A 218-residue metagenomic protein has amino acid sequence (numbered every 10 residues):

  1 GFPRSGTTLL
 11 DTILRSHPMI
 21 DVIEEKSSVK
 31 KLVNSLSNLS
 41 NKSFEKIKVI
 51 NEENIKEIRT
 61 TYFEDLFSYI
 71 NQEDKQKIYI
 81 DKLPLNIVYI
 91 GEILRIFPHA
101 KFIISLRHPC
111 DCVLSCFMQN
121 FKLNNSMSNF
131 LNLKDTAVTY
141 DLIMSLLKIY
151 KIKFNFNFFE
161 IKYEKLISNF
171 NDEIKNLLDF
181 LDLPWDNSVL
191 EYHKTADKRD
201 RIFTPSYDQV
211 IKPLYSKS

Functional and structural regions predicted by a protein language model:
G1-F2, D81, K165, Y192-A196: Glycine-rich loop motifs involved in handling phospho/adenylate chemistry
G1-F97, S105-L106: Phosphate-binding active sites in nucleotide-utilizing proteins
V22, F102, F158-E160: Conserved beta-strand scaffold positions in the cores of enzyme catalytic domains, especially in NTP/NDP-utilizing
S27-V29, P109-C112, L166-I167: Conserved nucleotide-binding/hydrolysis micro-motifs of P-loop NTPases
L39, S43-Q76, V113-E160, S168-S218: PAPS-dependent sulfotransferases, especially Golgi type II membrane carbohydrate sulfotransferases
P84-L85, K165-N169: Acidic, metal-coordinating catalytic cores used for nucleic-acid/nucleotide bond scission and strand-transfer chemistry
I87-I90, D111-C112, M144: Conserved coil-to-alpha-helix start sites within the AMP-binding
E92-M118, L177: Conserved phosphate-donor/acceptor-positioning beta-strand/loop module used by diverse small-molecule
